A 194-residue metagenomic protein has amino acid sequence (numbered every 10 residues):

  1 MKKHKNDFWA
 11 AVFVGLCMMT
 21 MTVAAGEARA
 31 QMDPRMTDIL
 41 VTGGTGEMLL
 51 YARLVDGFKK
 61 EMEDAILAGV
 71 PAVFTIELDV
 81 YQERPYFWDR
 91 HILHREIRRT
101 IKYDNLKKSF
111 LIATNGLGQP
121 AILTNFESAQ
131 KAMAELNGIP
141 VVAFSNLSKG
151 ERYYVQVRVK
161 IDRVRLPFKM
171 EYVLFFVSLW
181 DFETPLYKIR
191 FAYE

Functional and structural regions predicted by a protein language model:
M1-D7: N-terminal secretory signal peptides that target proteins for export/translocation
A11-T22: Bacterial N-terminal signal peptides
R29-Q31: Boundary of Sec targeting at the N-terminus
R35-V73: N-terminal secretory signal peptides
L50-L54, K102-N105, G116-G118, E127-N146: A beta-strand/beta-hairpin structural motif
A65-S128: Structured domain cores in non-transmembrane regions
V141-E194: Glycine-rich, aromatic-bearing surface loops/beta-hairpins
